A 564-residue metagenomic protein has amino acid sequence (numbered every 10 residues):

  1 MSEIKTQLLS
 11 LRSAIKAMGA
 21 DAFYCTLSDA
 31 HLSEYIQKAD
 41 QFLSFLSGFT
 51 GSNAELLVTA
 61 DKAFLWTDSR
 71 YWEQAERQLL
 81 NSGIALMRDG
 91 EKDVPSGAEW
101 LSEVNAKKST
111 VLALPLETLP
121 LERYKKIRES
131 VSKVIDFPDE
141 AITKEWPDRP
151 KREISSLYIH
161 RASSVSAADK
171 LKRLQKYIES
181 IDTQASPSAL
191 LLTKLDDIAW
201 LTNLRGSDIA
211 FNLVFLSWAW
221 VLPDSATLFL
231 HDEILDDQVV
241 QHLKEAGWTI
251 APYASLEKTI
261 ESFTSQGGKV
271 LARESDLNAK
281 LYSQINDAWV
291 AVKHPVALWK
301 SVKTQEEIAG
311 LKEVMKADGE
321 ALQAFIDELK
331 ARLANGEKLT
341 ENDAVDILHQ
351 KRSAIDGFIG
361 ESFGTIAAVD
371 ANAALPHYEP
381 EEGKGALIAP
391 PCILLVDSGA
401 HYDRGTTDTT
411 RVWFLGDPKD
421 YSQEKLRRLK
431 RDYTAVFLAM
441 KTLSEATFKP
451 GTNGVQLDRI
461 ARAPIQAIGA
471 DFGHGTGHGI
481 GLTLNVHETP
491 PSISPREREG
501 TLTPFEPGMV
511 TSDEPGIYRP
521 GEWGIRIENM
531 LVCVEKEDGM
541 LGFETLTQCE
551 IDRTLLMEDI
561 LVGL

Functional and structural regions predicted by a protein language model:
M1-L564: Active-site neighborhoods and metal-handling regions in enzymes and metal-associated proteins
